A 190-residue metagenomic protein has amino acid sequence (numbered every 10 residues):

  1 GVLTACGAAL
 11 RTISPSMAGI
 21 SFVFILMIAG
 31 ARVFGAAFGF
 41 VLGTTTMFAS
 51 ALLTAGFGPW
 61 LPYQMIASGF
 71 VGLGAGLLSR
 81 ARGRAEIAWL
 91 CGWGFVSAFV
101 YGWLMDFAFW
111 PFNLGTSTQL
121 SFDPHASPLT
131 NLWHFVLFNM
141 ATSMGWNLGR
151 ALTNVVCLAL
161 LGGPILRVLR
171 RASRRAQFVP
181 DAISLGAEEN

Functional and structural regions predicted by a protein language model:
G1-G7: Alpha-helical transmembrane segments
A8-F22, T44-S79, A85-A88: Interfacial aromatic-anchored transmembrane helix boundaries in multi-pass membrane proteins
A8-T12, F40-T44, A51-L52, G72-G76 (+3 more regions): Transmembrane alpha-helical segments of multi-pass membrane transport proteins and ion-pumping complexes
A9, I13, R32-F34, L152: Transmembrane helix irregularities
S16, S21, F57, L61-P62 (+1 more regions): Membrane-embedded alpha-helical hairpins and interfacial helices in multi-pass inner-membrane proteins
V23-G39, L73-S79: Generic transmembrane alpha-helix motif of multi-pass integral membrane proteins
I25-I28, M47, A51, G72 (+3 more regions): Hydrophobic transmembrane alpha-helices of multi-pass small-molecule transporters
F40-T45, N131-F135: A structural motif
